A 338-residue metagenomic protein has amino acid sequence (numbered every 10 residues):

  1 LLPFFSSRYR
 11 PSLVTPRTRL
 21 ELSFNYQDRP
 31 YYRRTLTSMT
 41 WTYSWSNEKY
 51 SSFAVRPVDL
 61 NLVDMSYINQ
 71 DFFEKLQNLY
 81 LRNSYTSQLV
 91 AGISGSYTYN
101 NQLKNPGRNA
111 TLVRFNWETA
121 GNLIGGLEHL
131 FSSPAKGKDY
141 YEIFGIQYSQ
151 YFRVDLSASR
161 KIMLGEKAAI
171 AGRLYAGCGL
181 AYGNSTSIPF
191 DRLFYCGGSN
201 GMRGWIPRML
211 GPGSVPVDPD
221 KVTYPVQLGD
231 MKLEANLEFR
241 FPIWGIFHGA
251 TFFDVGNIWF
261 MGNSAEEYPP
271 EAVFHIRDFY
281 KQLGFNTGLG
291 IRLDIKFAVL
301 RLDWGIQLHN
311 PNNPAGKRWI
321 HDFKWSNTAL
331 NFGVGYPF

Functional and structural regions predicted by a protein language model:
L1, A54-I246, T251-R277, V334: C-terminal outer-membrane beta-barrel translocator/porin domains of Gram-negative envelope proteins and their
L2-L76: Transmembrane beta-barrel wall of Gram-negative outer-membrane proteins
S12-V14, R29-R33, S84-L89, F144-Q150 (+4 more regions): Replace "Gram-negative outer membrane beta-barrel proteins" with "bacterial and organellar outer membrane beta-barrel
R17, E48-Y50, R108-A110, G165-A169 (+3 more regions): Strand-connecting loop/turn motifs
F24-Y26, Y43-W45, Y99-N101, R160-I162 (+4 more regions): Residue-level signature of outer-membrane beta-barrel architecture
V255-F274, F297, G305-H321, Y336-F338: C-terminal beta-signal and adjacent terminal beta-strands/loops of Gram-negative outer-membrane beta-barrel proteins
E267-I295: Strand-loop-strand
L293-A298, K324-F338: Outer-membrane beta-barrel "beta-signal"
